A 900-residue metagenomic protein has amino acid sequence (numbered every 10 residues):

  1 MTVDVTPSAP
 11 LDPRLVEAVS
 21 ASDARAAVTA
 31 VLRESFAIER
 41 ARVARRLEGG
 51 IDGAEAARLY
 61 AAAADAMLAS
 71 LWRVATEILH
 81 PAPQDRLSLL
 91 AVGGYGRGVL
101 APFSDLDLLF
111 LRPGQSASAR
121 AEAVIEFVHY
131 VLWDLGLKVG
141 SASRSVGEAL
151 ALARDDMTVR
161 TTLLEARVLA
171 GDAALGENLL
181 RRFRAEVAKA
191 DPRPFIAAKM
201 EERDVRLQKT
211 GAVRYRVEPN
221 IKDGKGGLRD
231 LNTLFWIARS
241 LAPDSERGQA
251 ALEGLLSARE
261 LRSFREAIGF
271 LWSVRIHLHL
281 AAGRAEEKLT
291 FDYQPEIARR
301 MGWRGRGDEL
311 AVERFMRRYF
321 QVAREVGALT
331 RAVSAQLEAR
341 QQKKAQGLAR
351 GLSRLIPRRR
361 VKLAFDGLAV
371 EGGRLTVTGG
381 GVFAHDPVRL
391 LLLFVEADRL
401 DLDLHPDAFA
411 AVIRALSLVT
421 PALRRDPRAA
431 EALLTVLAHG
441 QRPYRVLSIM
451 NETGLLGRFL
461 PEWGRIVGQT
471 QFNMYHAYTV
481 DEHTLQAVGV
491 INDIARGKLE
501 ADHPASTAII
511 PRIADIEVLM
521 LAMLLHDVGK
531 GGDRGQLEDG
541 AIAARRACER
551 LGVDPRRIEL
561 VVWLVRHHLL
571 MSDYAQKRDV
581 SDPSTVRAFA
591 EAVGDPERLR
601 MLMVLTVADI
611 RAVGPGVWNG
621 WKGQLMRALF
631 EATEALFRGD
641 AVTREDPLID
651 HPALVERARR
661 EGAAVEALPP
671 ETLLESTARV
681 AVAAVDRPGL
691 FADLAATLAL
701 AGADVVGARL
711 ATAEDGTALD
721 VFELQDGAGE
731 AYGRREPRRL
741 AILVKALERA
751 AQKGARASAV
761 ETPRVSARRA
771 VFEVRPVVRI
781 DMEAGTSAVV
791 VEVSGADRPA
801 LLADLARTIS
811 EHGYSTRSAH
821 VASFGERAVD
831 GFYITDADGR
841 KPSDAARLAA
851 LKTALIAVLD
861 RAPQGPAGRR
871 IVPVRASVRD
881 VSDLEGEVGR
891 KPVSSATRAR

Functional and structural regions predicted by a protein language model:
M1-V92, G98-L100, S104-H476, R545: Non-catalytic interface/linker regions that flank or bridge core catalytic/transmembrane domains
A61-I78, Q486-L499, L698-L700, I809-E811: A short, contiguous, amphipathic alpha-helix enriched in charged residues
E77-P81, D134-K138, L241, A281 (+10 more regions): Secondary-structure transition/capping motifs at alpha-helix termini and the adjoining loop/turn into the next element
R97-V124, L252, E266, F270 (+2 more regions): Divalent metal-dependent catalytic cores for phosphoryl transfer on phosphate-bearing substrates
L137-S141, L150-A153, T420-L434, N492 (+8 more regions): Conserved catalytic alpha/beta cores of large enzymes that bind or transform nucleotide phosphates and polynucleotides
F270-L271, W303, E309-R374, P443-R445 (+2 more regions): Regulatory modules associated with amino-acid/nitrogen control
P421, R425-A522, G531-L537, I542-R546 (+2 more regions): Long, K/E/R/D-enriched contiguous segments that form extended
